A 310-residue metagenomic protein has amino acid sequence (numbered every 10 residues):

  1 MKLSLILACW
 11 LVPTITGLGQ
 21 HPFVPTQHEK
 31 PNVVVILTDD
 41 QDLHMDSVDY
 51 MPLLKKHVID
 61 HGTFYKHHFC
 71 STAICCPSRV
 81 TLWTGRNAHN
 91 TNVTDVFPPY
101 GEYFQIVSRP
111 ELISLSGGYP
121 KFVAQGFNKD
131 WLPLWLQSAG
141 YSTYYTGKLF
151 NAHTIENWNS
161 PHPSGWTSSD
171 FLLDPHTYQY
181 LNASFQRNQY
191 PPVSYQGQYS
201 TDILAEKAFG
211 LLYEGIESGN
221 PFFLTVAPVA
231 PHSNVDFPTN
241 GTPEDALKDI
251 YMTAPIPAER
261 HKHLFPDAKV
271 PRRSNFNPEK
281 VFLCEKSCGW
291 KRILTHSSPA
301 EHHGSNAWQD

Functional and structural regions predicted by a protein language model:
M1-A8: Sec-dependent signal peptide recognition, specifically the positively charged N-region followed immediately by
L11-V24: N-terminal signal peptide
F23-P31, D40-V48, A73, L173-Q196 (+2 more regions): Active-site-proximal cap/lid insertion segments
V35-T38, D42-Y141, I155, D174-T177 (+1 more regions): Active-site segment of extracytoplasmic enzymes that catalyze sulfate/phosphate-ester chemistry
Y50-M51, K129, H162-W166, T201 (+3 more regions): Amphipathic alpha-helical segments in well-structured domains
Y144-G147, A152-T154, F223-A227: Outer-envelope exported proteins of Gram-negative bacteria
E156-P163, F171: Short glycine-biased active-site loop of nucleotidyltransferases that positions the nucleotide triphosphate and helps
Q198-G215: A Trp-anchored, charged/polar loop motif used as the substrate-binding/catalytic surface of acyl/ester-handling
